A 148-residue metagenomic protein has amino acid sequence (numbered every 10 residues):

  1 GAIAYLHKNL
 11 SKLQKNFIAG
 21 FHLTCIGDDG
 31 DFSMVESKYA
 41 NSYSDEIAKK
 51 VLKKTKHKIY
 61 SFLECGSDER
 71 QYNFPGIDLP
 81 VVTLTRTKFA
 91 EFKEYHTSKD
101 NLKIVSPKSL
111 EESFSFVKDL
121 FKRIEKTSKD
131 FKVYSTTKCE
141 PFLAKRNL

Functional and structural regions predicted by a protein language model:
G1-N41, D45, H57, S61-F74: Acidic/histidine-rich catalytic neighborhood of metal-dependent amide-processing enzymes
K8, V51, P75, L120-R123: Generic, well-ordered alpha-helical scaffold segments in large soluble proteins
D45-A48, D78: Hydrophobic alpha-helical transmembrane segments of membrane proteins
I47, D68-Q71, T83, S109-L120: Non-catalytic alpha-helical scaffold/packing segments enriched in small hydrophobic residues
K50-H57: Helical lid/core segments from catalytic subdomains that handle acyl or acyl-like groups
G66-I104, L143, N147-L148: Zn-dependent metallopeptidase/amidohydrolase metal-coordination segment
K93-T136: His/Asp/Glu-rich mid-to-C-terminal helical/loop segments that flank catalytic regions of hydrolases
K132-L148: Short alpha-helical segments that sit at the start of domains
